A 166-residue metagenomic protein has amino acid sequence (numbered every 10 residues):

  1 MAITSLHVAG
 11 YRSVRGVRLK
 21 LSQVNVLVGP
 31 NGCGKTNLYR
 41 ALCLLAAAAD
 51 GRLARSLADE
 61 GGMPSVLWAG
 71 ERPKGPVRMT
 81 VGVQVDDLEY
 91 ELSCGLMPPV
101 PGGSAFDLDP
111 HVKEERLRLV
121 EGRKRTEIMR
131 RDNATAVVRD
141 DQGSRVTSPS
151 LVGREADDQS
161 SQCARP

Functional and structural regions predicted by a protein language model:
M1-R15: N-terminal pre-Walker A segment at the start of P-loop NTPase domains
T4, V17, V77-V81, Y90 (+1 more regions): Hydrophobic residues positioned within well-ordered beta-strands of beta-sheet architectures
G16-S22: Phosphate-binding P-loop
L27: Hydrophobic anchor at the beta1->P-loop junction of P-loop NTPases
N31: The conserved Walker
K35: Conserved lysine of the Walker
R40-D107, K124, M129: Conserved P-loop NTP-binding catalytic core
D87-P166: Electropositive, glycine-dotted interaction segments that contact anionic polymers or phosphate-rich ligands
